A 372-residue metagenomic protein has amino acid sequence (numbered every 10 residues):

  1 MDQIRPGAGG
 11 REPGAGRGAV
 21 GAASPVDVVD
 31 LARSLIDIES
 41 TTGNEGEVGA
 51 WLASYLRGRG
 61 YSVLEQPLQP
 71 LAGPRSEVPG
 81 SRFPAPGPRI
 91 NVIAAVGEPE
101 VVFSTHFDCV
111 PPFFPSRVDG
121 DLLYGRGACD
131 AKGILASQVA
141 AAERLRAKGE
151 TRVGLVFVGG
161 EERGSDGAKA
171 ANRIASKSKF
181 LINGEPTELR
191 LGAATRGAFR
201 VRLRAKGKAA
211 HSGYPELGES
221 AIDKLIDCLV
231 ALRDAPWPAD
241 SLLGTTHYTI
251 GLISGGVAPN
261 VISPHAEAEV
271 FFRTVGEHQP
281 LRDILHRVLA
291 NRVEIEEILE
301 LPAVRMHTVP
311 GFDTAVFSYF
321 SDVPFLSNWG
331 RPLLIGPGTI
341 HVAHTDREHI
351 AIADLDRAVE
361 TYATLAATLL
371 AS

Functional and structural regions predicted by a protein language model:
D2-A23, S76-A85, A147: Short, basic, low-complexity termini and linkers enriched in Ser/Thr/Gly/Pro that act as targeting/leader peptides
V20-Y124, L334: Acidic/His- and Gly-rich active-site-bordering loop/insert found across diverse amide/peptide-bond hydrolases
A23, P186, L191-A193, R200-S372: Metal-dependent amide/peptide-bond hydrolase catalytic core, centered on the "pita-bread" metallohydrolase fold
S104-T105, V156-V158, L181-E185, R204-K206 (+1 more regions): Short beta-strand segments
P111-P112, L122-S137, H211: Glycine/serine-rich anion-binding loops at beta->alpha junctions that coordinate negatively charged ligand groups
A131-K132, A136-R200, D240-S241: Acidic/histidine-rich catalytic neighborhood of metal-dependent amide-processing enzymes
